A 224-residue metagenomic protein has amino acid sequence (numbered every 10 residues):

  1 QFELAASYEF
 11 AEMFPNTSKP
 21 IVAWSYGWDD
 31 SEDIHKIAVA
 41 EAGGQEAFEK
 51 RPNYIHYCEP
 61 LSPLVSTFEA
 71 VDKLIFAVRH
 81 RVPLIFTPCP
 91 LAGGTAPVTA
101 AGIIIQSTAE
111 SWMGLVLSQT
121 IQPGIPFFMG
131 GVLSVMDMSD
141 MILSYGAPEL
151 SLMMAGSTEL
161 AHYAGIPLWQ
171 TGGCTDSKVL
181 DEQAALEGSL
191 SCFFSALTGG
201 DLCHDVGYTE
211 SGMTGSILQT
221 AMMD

Functional and structural regions predicted by a protein language model:
Q1-P97, A101: Catalytic alpha/beta active-site cores
A11-N16, P20-W24, S107-M113, M153 (+1 more regions): Acidic, His- and aromatic-enriched active-site or binding-groove loops in soluble protein domains that engage sugars
P15-N16, V78-R79, M113-Q122, E159-A164 (+1 more regions): Alpha-helix C-terminal capping segments
Y54-S62, P90-G102, V132-Y145, T171-V179 (+1 more regions): Active-site-proximal beta-alpha loop/turn segments in soluble metabolic enzymes
F68-V71, A96-T99, A147, K178-S189: Active-site-adjacent loop and "lid" segments of alpha/beta metabolic enzymes
P88, I121-G131, P167-G172, T198-S211: Glycine-rich phosphate/pyrophosphate-binding loops and their adjacent beta-strand/loop elements at enzyme active sites
M113-W169: Phosphate/pyrophosphate-binding betaalpha-module
L168, K178-D224: C-terminal catalytic subdomain
